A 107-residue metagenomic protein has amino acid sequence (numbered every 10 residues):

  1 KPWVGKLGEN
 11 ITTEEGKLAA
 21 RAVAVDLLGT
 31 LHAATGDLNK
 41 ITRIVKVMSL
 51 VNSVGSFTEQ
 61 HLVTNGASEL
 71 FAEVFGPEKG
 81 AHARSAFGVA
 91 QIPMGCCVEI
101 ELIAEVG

Functional and structural regions predicted by a protein language model:
K1-G107: Short, polar/acidic, helix-capping and beta-turn segments at strand->helix junctions that line the mouths
